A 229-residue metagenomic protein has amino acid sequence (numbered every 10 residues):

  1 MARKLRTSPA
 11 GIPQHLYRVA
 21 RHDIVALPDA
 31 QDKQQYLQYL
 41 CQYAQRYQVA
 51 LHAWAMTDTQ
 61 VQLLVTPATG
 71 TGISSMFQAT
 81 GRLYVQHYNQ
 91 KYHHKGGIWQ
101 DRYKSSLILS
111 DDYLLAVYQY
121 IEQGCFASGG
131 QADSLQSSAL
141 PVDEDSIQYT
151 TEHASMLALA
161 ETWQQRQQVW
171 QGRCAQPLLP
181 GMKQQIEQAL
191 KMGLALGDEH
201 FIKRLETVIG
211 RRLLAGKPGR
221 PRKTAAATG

Functional and structural regions predicted by a protein language model:
M1-T59, T66-G229: Short Pro-Cys-Gly-centered "Cys-loop" motif that presents a nucleophilic cysteine in a tight turn
